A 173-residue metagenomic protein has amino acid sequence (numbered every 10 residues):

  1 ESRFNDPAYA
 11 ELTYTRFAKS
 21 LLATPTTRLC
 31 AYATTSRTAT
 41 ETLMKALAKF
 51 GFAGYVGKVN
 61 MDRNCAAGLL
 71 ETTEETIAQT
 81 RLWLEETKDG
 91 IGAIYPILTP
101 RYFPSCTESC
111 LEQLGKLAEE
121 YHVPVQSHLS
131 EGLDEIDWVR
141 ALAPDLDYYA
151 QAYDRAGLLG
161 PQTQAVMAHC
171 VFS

Functional and structural regions predicted by a protein language model:
E1-L43: Metal-associated gating/positioning segment near the N- to mid-region
T38-V171: Metal-coordinating catalytic core of metallo-dependent amide/deamination hydrolases
